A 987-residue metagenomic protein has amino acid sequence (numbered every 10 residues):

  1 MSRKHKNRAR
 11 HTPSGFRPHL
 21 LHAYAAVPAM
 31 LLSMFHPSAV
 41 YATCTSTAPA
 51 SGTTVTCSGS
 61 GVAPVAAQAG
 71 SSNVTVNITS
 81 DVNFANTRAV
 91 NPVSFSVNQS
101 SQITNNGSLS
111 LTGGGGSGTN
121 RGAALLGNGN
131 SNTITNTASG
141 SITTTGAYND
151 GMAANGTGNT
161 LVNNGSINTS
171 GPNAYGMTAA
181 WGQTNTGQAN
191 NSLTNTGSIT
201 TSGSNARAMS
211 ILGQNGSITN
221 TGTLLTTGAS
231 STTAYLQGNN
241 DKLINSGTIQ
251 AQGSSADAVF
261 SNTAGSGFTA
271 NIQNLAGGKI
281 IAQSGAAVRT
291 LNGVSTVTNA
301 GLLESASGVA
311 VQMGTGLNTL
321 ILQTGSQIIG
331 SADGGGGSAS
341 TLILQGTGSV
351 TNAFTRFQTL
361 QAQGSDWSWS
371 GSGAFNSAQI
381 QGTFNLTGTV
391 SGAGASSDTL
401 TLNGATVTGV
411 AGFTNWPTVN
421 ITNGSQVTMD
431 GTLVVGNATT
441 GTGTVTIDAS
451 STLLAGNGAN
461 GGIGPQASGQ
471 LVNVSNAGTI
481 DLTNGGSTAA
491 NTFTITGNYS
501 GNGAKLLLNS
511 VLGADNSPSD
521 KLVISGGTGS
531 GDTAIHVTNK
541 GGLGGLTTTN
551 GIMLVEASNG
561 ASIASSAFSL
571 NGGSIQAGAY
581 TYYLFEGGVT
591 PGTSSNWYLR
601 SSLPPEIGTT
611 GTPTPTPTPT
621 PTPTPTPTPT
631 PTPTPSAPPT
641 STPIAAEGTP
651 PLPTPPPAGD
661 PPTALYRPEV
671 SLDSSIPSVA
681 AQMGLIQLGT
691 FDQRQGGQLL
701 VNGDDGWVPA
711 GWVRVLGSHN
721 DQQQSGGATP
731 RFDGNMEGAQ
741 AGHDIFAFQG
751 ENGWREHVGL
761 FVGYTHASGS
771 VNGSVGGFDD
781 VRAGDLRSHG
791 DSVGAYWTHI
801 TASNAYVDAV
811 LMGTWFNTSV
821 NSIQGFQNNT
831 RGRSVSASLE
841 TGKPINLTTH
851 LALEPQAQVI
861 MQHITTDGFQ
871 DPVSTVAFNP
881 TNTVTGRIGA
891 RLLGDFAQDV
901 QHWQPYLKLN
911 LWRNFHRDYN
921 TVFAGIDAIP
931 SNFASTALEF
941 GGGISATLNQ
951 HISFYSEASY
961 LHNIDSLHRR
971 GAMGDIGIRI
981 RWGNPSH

Functional and structural regions predicted by a protein language model:
S2-M34, A39-Y41, G52-V62, Q358-L360 (+5 more regions): Outer-membrane translocation/initiation segment of Type V secreted surface proteins
C44-S46, S51, V55, A362-W369: Extended, small-residue-rich solenoid/repeat segments and analogous flexible loops that form exposed scaffolds
A50-A63, Q68-N91, Q102-R121, T133-Y148 (+21 more regions): Beta-strand-rich solenoid/repeat architectures in extracellular/passenger domains of polysaccharide-targeting enzymes
A63-G70, R88-N98, S117-N130, A147-G156 (+19 more regions): Glycine-rich beta-solenoid repeat tracts in large extracellular/virion proteins
I78, S101-N105, G127-A138, D150 (+28 more regions): Polar/charged side chains located within well-ordered beta-strands of beta-rich proteins
L109-G127, S131-T133, T137-I142, D150-A153 (+5 more regions): A generic tandem-repeat structural signature
V294, E304-S305, G316-L317, I329-S331 (+3 more regions): Extracellular beta-solenoid/beta-roll
D333, L454, Q466, G485 (+3 more regions): Membrane translocator/pore-forming domains, dominated by Gram-negative outer-membrane beta-barrels
